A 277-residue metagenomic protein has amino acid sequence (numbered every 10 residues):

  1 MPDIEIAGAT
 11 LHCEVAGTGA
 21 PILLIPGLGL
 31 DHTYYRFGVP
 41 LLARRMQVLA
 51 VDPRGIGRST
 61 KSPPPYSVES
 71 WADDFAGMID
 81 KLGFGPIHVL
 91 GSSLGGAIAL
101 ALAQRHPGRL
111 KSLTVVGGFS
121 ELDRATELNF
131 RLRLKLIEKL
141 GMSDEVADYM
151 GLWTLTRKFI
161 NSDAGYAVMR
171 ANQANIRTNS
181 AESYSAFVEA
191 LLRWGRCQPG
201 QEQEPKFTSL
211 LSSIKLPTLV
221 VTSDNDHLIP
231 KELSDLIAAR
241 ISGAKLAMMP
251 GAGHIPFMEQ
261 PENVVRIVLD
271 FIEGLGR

Functional and structural regions predicted by a protein language model:
A7-P64: Conserved HGGG/HGGXW glycine-rich cap/lid loop of the alpha/beta-hydrolase fold
L49-L94, R266: Active-site loop/oxyanion-hole signature of alpha/beta-hydrolase fold enzymes
Q104, K111-E145: Flexible "cap/lid" loop of the alpha/beta hydrolase fold
R124, E145-P205, L210: Conserved alpha/beta-hydrolase catalytic His-Asp/Glu region
Q201, N225-I229: Acidic catalytic loop of the alpha/beta-hydrolase fold
F207, L216, P230-A239: Short alpha-helix in the alpha/beta-hydrolase fold that links the catalytic acid
I214, V220-T222: Short beta-strand/loop motif that positions the catalytic acidic residue of the alpha/beta-hydrolase fold
G243-R277: Catalytic active-site module of serine/aspartate enzymes centered on a nucleophile-bearing elbow/loop
